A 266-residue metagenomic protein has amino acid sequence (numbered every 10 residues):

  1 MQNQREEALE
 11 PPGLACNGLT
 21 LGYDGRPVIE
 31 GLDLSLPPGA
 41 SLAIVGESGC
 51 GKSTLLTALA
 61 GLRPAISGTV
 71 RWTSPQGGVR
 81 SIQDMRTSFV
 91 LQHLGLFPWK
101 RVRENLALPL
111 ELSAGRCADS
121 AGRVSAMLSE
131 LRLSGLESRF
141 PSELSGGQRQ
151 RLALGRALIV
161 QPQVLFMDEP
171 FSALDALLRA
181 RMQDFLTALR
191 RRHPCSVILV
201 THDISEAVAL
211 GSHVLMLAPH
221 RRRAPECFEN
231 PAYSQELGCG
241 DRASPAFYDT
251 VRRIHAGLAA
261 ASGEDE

Functional and structural regions predicted by a protein language model:
V45-E47: The feature captures the beta-strand-to-loop junction immediately N-terminal to the Walker
A60: Helix-to-loop junction immediately C-terminal to a conserved catalytic motif
G68-Q83: Conserved ABC transporter NBD signature motif
R103-E111, A121: Short helical segment in ABC ATPase nucleotide-binding domains corresponding to the A-loop/adjacent helical element
R139-S142, V160: Conserved signature/switch motifs of ABC ATPase nucleotide-binding domains
L154: Hydrophobic anchor residue at the start of the ABC signature
L165-D168: Catalytic Walker B motif of ABC-type/P-loop ATPase nucleotide-binding domains
